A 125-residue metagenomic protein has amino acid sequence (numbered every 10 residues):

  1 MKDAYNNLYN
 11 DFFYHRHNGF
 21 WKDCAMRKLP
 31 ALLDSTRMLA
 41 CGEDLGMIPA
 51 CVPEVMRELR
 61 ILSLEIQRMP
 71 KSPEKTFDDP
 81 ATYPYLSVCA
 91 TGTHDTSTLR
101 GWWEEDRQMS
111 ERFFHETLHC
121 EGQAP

Functional and structural regions predicted by a protein language model:
M1-P125: Catalytic cores of glycan-processing enzymes that make or break glycosidic bonds
